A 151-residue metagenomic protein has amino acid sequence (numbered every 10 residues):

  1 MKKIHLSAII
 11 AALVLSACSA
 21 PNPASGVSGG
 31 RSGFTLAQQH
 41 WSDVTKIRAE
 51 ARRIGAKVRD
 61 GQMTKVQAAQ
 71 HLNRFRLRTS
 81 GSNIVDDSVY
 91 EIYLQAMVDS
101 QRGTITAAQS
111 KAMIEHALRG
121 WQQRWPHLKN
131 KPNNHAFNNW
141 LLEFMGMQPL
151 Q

Functional and structural regions predicted by a protein language model:
M1-A8: Bacterial N-terminal signal peptides that target proteins for export
V14-A17: C-terminal motif of bacterial Sec signal peptides marking the signal peptidase cleavage site
S19-P21: Bacterial signal peptide processing site
S25-I54: Post-signal peptide N-terminal segment of mature Sec-exported envelope proteins
G55-L142: Mature extracellular/secreted ectodomains of secretory-pathway proteins
P149-Q151: Short, solvent-exposed mixed-charge patches
